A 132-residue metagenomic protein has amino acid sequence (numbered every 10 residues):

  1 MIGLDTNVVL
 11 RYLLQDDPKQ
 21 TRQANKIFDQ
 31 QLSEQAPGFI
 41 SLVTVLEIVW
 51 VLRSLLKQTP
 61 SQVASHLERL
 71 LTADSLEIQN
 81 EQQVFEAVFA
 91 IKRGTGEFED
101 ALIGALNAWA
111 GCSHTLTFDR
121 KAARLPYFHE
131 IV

Functional and structural regions predicted by a protein language model:
M1-I40, L55-Q62, E68, V132: Short, well-structured N-terminal submotif of metal-dependent ribonuclease cores
L4, F39-I40, I78, F98 (+1 more regions): Short beta-strand scaffold positions
V9, V45, A122-A123: A generic structural signal for short hydrophobic patches within well-formed alpha-helices
R11-L13, V51, L125-P126: Residues that scaffold the ATP/ADP-binding catalytic core of kinase and kinase-like folds
S41-T44, Q83: Short, conserved alpha-helical segments within structured domains
S75-H114: Active-site neighborhoods of divalent-metal-dependent phosphate/nucleic-acid chemistry enzymes
G104-V132: Acidic, PIN/NYN-like endoribonuclease modules and their adjacent C-terminal/linker elements
